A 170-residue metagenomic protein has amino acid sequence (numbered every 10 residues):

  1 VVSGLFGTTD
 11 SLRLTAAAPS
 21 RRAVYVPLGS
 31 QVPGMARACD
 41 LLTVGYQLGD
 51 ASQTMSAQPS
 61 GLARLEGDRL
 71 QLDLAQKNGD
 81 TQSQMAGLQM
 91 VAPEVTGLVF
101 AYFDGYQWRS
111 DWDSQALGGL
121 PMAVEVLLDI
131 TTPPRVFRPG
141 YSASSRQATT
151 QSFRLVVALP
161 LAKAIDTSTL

Functional and structural regions predicted by a protein language model:
V1-D80, L127: Extracytoplasmic beta-strand-rich oligomerization domains located immediately C-terminal to a leader/signal peptide
M85-L170: Short linear sequence signals and composition-biased patches located at protein termini or domain-edge surfaces
